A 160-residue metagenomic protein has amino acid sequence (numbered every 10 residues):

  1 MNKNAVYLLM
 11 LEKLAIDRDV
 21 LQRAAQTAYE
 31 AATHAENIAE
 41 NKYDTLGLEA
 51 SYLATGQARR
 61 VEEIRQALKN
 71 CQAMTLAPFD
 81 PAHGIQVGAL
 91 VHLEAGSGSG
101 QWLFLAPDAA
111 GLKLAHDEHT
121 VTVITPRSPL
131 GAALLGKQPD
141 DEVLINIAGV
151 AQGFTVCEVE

Functional and structural regions predicted by a protein language model:
M1-A82: N-terminal intrinsically disordered, low-complexity, charge/repeat-rich segments that act as generic
P81-N146, F154: Non-DNA-binding regulatory cores of transcription-related proteins, predominantly C-terminal effector-binding
